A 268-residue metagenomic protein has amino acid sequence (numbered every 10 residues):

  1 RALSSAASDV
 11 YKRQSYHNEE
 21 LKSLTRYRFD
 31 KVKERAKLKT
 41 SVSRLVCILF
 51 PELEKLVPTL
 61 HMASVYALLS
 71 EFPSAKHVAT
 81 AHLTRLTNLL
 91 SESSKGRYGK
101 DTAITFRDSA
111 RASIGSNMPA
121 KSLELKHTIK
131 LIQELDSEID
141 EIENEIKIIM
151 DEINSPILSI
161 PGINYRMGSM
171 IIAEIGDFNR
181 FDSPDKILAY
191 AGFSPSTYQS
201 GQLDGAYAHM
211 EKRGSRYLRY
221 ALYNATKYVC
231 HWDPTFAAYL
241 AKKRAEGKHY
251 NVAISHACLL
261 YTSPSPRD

Functional and structural regions predicted by a protein language model:
R1-A7, Y11, P264-D268: Single conserved hydrophobic/aromatic residue that forms the stacking wall/gate of nucleotide- or nucleobase-binding
S8-R13, V78, T226-C230: Metal-dependent DNA phosphodiester-chemistry modules and their immediately adjacent helices/loops in DNA-processing
S8-S23, R111: A short, charged helix-loop
F29-I149: Glycine-rich, often acidic, oxyanion-interacting loops/wings at catalytic, nucleic-acid, or phospho-protein interfaces
D140-P161, I172-E174: Extended, structured, electrostatic nucleic-acid-contact surfaces
L158-S159, Y165-E246, Y250: Phosphate-backbone recognition surface of nucleic-acid-processing proteins
A245-S263: Basic, amphipathic alpha-helical segments enriched in Lys/Arg and hydrophobic/aromatic residues
